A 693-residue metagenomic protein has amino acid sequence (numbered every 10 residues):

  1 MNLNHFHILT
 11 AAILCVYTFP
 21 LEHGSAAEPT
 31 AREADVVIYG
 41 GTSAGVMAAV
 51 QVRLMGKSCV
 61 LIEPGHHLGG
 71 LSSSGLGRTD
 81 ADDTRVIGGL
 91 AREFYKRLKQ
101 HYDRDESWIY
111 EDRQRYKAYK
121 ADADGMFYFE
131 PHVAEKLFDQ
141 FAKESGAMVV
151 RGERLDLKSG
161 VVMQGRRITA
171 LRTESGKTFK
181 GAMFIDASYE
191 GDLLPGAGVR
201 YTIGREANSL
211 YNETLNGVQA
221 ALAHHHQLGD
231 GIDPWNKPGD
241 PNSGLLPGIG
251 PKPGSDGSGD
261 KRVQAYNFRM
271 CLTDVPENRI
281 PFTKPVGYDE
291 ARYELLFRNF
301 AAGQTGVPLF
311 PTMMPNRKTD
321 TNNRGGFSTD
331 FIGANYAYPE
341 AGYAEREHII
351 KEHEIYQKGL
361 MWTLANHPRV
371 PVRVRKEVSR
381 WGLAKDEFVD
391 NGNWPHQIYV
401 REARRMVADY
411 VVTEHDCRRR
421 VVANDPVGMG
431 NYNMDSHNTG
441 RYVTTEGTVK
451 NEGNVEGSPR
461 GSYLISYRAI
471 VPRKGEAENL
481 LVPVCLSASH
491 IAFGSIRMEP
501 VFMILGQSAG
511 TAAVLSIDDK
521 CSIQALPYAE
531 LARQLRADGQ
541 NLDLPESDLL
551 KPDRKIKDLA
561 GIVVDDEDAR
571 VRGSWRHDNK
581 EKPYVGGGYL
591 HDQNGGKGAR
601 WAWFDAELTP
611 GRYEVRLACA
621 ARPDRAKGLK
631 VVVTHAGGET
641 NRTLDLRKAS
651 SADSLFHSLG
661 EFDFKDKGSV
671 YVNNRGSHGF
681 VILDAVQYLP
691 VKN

Functional and structural regions predicted by a protein language model:
H7-P20: Bacterial N-terminal signal peptides
G24-A27: Boundary at the C-terminal end of the N-terminal hydrophobic targeting segment
A31-T42: Beta1/beta-strand and adjacent pyrophosphate-binding region of the FAD-binding site in flavoprotein oxidoreductases
G45: N-terminal Rossmann-fold NAD(P) dinucleotide-binding loop
V52: Aromatic pocket-lining residues of Rossmann-like dinucleotide-binding sites
K57-S58, E63-G160, T202, L210-N212: Conserved N-terminal/central alpha/beta ligand/cofactor-binding core
E135, T169-A170, K177-M183, A187-K555: Flavin (FAD/FMN)-binding glycine-rich loop and adjacent Rossmann-like elements that form
D553-N693: Extracytoplasmic
